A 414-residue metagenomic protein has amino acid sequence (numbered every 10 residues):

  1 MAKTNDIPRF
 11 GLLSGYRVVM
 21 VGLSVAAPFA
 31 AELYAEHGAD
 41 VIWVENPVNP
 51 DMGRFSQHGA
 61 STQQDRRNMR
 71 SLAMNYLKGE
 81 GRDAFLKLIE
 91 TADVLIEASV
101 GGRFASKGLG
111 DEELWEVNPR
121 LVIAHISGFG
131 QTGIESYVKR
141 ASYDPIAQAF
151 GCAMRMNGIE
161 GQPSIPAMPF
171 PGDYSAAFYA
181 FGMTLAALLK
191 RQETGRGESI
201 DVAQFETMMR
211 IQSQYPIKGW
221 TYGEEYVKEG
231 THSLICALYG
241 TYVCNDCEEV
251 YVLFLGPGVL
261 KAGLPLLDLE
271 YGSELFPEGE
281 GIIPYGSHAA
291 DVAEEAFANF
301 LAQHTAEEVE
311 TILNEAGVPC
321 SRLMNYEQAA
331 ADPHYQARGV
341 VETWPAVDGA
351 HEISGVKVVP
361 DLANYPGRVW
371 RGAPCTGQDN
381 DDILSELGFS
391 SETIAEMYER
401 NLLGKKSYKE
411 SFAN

Functional and structural regions predicted by a protein language model:
M1-E193, A296, E307, C375 (+1 more regions): N-terminal helix-loop segment corresponding to the beta1-alpha1 unit of nucleotide/adenylate-binding folds
D40-V41, N314-Q328, S390-A395: Short, well-structured beta-strand/strand-turn elements
Q131-T132, G161-P171, Q192-M208, G230-H232 (+1 more regions): Conserved Rossmann-fold dehydrogenase catalytic segment
I165-S175, G197-S199, E229-S233, A237-Y239 (+3 more regions): A short glycine-threonine-serine/GTX helix/turn-capping micro-motif
A177-G197, Q214-T221, L264-L275: Oxidoreductase and adenylate-handling cofactor-binding alpha/beta cores
E229-L234, G240-T241, A289, A350-V356 (+1 more regions): Short Gly/Pro-enriched turn/cap motifs at secondary-structure boundaries
L238-A316, C320: Aromatic-enriched alpha-helical interface/lid elements that frame and gate functional surfaces
A316-W370: A glycine-rich dinucleotide-binding beta-alpha-beta segment and adjacent secondary-structure elements that constitute
